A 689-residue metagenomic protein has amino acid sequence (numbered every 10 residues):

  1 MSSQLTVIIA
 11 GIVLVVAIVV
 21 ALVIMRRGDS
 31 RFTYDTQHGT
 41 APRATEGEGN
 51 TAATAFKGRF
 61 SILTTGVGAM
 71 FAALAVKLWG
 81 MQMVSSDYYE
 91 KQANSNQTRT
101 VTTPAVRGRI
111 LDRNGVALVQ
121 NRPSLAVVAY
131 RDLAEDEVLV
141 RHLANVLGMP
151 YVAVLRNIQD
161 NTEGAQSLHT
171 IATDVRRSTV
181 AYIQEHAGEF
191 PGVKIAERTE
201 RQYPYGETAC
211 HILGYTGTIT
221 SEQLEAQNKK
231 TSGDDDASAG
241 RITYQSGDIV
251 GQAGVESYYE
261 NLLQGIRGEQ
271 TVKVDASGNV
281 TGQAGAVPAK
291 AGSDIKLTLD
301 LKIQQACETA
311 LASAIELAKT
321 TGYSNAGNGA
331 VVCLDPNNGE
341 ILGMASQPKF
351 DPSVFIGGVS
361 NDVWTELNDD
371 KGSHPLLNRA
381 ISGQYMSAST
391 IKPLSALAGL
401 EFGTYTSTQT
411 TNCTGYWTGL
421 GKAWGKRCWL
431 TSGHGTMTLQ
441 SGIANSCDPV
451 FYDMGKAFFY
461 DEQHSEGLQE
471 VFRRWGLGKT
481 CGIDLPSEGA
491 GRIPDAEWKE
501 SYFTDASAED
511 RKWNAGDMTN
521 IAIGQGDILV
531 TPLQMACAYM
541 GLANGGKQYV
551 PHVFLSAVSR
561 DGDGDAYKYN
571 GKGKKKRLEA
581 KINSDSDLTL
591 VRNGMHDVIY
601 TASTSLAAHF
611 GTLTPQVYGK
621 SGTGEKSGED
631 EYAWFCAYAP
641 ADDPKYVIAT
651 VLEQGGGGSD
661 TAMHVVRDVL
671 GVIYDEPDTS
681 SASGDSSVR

Functional and structural regions predicted by a protein language model:
M1-V359, G467-R474, G656-R689: Periplasmic/cell-envelope proteins involved in peptidoglycan metabolism and beta-lactam response
K273-A286, L299, G329, P336-T390 (+2 more regions): Beta-lactam-recognizing serine transpeptidase/beta-lactamase-like catalytic domain environment
